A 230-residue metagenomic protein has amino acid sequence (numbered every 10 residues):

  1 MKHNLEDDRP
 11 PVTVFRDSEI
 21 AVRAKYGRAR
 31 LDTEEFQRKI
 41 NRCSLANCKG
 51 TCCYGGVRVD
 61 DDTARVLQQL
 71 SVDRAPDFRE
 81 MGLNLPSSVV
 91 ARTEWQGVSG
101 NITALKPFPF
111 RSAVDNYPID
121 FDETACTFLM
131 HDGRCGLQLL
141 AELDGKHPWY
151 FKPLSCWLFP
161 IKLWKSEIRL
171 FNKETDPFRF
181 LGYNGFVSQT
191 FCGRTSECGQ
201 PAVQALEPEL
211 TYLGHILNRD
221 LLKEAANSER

Functional and structural regions predicted by a protein language model:
M1-R230: Short loop/turn segments that flank or connect secondary-structure elements
